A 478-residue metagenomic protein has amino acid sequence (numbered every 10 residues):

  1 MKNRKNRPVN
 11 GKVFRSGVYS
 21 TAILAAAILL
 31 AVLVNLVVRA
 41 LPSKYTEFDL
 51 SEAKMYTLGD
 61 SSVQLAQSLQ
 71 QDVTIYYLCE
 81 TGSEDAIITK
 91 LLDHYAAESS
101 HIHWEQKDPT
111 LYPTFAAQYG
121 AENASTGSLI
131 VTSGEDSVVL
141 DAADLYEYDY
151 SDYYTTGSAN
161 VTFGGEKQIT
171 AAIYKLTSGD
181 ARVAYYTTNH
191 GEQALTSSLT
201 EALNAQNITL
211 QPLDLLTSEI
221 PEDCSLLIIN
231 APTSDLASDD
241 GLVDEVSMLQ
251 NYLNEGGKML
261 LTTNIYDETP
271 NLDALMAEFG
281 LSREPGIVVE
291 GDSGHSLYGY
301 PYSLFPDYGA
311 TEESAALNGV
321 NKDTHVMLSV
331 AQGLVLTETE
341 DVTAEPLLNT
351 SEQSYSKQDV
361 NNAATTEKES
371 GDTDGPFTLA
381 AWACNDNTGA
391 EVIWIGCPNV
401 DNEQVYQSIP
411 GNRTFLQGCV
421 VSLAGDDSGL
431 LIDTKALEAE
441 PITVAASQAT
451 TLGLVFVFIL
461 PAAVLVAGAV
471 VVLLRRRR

Functional and structural regions predicted by a protein language model:
K2-R478: Short, surface-exposed patches at the edges or C-terminal ends of soluble domains, predominantly
